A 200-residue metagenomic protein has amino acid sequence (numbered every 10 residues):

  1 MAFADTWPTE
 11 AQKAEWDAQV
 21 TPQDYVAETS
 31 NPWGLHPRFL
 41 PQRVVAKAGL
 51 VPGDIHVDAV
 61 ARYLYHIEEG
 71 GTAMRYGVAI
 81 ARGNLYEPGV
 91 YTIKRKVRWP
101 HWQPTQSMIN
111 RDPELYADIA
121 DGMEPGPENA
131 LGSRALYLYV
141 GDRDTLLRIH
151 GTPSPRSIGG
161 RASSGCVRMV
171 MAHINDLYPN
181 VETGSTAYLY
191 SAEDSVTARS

Functional and structural regions predicted by a protein language model:
M1-S200: N-terminal pre-domains immediately preceding structured catalytic cores
